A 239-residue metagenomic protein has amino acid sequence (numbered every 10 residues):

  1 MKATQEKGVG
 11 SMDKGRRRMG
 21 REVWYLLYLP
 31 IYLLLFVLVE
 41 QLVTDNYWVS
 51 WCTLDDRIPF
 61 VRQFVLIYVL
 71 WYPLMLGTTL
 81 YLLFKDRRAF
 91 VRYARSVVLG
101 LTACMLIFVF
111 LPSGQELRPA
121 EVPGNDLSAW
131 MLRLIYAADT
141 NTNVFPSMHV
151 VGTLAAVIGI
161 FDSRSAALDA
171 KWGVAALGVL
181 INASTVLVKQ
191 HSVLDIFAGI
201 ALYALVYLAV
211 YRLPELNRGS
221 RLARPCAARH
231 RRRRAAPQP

Functional and structural regions predicted by a protein language model:
K2-M75, P123, L132, H230-P239: N-terminal transmembrane-helix/juxtamembrane module of multi-pass inner/ER membrane proteins
P30, I67-L74, M148-G152, F197-A201: Membrane-embedded alpha-helical segments of multi-pass membrane proteins, especially the transmembrane helices
L33-L38, L101-F110, A176-V188: Aromatic-anchored segments of alpha-helical transmembrane domains
E40-L54, L83-D169, N217-H230, P237: Membrane-interface loops
L74-T79, G152-G159, A176-S184: Hydrophobic, membrane-inserted alpha-helices
R118-V122, T140-F145, L180-Y207: Interfacial helix-loop-helix junctions of multi-pass membrane proteins
A167-V179: Short hydrophobic alpha-helices at membrane interfaces in multi-pass membrane enzymes
V188, S192, A198-P239: C-terminal membrane module of polytopic membrane proteins
